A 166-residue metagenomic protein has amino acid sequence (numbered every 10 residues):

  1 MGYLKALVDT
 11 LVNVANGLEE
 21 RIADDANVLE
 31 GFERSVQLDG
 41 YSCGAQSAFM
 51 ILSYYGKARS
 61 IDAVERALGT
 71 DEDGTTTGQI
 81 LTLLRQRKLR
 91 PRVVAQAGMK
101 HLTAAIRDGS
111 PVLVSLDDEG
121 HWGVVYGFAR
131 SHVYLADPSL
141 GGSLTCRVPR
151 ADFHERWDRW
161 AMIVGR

Functional and structural regions predicted by a protein language model:
G2-E20, T70-D73, R85, I106-P111 (+1 more regions): Noncatalytic regulatory segments and standalone regulatory/sensor domains
D9-Q96, D108-S110: Cysteine-nucleophile protease catalytic domains, especially the papain-like/related folds used in DUB/UBL proteases
H101-L102: Short acidic active-site motifs
H121: Histidine-centered active-site/metal-ligand motif
